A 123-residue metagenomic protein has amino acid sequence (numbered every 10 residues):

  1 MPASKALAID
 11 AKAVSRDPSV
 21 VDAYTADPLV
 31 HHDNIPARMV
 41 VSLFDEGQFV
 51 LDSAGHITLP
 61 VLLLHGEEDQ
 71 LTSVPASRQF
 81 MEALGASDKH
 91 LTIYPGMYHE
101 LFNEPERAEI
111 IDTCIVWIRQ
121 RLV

Functional and structural regions predicted by a protein language model:
M1-I35: Alpha/beta-hydrolase-fold enzymes
H31, E68-T72, E100: Acidic catalytic loop of the alpha/beta-hydrolase fold
I35, S73-A76, E106-R107: Residues at alpha-helix caps and immediate loop-helix transition turns in enzyme cores, especially N- and C-cap
I35-S53: Active-site nucleophile elbow and catalytic-triad environment of alpha/beta-hydrolase enzymes
G55-I57, A83-A86: Short, conserved loop/helix-junction motifs that constitute active-site signature segments in enzyme catalytic cores
I57, L63-H65, D69: Short beta-strand/loop motif that positions the catalytic acidic residue of the alpha/beta-hydrolase fold
L59, S73-E82: Short alpha-helix in the alpha/beta-hydrolase fold that links the catalytic acid
D88-V123: Catalytic active-site module of serine/aspartate enzymes centered on a nucleophile-bearing elbow/loop
